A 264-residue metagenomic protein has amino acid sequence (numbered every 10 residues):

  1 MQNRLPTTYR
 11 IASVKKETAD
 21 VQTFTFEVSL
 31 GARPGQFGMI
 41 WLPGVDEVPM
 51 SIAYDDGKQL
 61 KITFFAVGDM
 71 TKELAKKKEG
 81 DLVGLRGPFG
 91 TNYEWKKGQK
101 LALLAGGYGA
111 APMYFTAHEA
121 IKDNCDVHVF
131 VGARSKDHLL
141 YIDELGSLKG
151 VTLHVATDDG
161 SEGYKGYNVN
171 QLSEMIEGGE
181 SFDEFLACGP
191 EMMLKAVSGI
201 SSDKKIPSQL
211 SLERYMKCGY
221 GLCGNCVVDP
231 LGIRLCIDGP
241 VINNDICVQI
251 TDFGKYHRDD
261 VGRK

Functional and structural regions predicted by a protein language model:
M1-D81: Ferredoxin-reductase
S13, Y54, V155-T157, L210 (+1 more regions): Structural signal for conserved beta-strand scaffold positions within catalytic alpha/beta enzyme cores
I40, G84-L85, V228: A generic structural signal for residues embedded in beta-strands
D46-A53, G90-Q99, C236: Short, Lys/Arg- and Gly-enriched loop/turn segments at beta-strand edges
D69-Y215: FNR/FR-type flavoprotein reductase catalytic core
E191-M192, E213-P240: Local cysteine-cluster metal-coordination motifs and their immediate loop/turn environment, predominantly Fe-S cluster
D229, I233-D238, N243-K264: Short Fe-S-cluster ligation motifs
